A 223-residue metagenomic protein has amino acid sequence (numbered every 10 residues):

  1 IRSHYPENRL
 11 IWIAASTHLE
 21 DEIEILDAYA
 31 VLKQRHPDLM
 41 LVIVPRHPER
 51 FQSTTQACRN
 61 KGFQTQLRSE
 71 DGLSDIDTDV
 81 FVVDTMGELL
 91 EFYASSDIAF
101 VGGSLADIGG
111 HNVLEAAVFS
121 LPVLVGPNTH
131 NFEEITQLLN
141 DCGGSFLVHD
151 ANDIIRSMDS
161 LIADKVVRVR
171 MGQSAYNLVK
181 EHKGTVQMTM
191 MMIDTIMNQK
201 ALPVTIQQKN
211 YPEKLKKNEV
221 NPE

Functional and structural regions predicted by a protein language model:
I1-E223: Nucleotide-activated sugar donor-binding and catalytic core shared by glycosyltransferases and related lipid-linked
